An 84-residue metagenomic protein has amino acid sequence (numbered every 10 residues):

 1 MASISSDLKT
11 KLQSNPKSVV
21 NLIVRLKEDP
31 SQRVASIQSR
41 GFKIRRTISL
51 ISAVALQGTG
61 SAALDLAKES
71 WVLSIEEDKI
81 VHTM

Functional and structural regions predicted by a protein language model:
M1-M84: Autoinhibitory N-terminal propeptides
